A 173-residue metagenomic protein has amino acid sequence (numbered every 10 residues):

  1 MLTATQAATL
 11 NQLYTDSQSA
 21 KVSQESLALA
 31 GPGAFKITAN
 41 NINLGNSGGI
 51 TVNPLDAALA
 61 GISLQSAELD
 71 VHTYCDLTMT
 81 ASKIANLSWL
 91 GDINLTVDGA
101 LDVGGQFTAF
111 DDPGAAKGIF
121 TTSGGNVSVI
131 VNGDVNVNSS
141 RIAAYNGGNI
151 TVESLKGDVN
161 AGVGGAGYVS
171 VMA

Functional and structural regions predicted by a protein language model:
M1-A173: Low-complexity, glycine- and small/polar-enriched segments
